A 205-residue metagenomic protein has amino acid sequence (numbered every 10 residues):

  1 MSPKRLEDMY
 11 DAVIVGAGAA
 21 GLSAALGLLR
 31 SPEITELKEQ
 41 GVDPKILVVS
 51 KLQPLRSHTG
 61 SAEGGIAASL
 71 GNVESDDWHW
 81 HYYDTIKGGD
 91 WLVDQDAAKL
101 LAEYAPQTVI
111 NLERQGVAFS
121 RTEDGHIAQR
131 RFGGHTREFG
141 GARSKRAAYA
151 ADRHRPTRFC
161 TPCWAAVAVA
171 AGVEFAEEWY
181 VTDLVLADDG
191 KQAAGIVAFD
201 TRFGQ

Functional and structural regions predicted by a protein language model:
M1, G21-A24, R155: N-terminal functional modules and adjacent low-complexity/disordered segments of proteins
P3-K4, M9, P44-K45, S50-A194 (+1 more regions): Conserved N-terminal/central alpha/beta ligand/cofactor-binding core
A12-V48: N-terminal Rossmann-like FAD-binding beta1-loop-alpha1 element of flavoenzymes
R202-Q205: Short, cysteine-centered beta-strand-loop-beta hairpins and adjacent loop/turn segments enriched in charged/polar
